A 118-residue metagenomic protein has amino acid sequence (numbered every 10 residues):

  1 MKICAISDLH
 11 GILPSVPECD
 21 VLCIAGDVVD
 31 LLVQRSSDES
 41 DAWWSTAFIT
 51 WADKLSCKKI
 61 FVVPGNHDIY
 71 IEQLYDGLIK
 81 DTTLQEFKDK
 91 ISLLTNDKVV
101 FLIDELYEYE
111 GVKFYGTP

Functional and structural regions predicted by a protein language model:
M1-I3, L106-G116: Beta-strand-turn-beta hairpins that frame and shape the catalytic cleft of phosphate-ester-processing enzymes
I6-Y109: Core catalytic region of metal-dependent phosphoesterases/phosphodiesterases, especially metallo-beta-lactamase-like
